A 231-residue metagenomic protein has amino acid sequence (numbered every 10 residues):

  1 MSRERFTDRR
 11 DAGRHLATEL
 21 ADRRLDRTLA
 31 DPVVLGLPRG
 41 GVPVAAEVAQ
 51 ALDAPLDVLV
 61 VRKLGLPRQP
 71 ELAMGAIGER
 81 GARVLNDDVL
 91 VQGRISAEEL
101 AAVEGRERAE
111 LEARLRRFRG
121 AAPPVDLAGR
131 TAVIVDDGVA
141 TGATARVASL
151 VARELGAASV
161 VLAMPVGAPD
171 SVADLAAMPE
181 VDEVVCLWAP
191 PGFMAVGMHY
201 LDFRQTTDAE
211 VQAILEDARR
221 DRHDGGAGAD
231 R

Functional and structural regions predicted by a protein language model:
M1-R231: PRPP-associated nucleotide enzymes
